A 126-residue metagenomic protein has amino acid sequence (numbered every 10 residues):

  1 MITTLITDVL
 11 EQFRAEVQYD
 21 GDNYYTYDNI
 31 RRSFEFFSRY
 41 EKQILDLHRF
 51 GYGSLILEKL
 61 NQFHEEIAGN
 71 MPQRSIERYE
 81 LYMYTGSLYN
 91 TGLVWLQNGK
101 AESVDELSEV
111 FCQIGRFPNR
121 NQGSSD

Functional and structural regions predicted by a protein language model:
M1-Q18, R31-F34, S38: An amphipathic alpha-helix adjacent to DNA-recognition modules
T3, T7, N23, Y27 (+3 more regions): Short, structured helix-loop boundary elements
L10, R14, S38, E65-A68 (+2 more regions): Short amphipathic alpha-helical interface segments enriched in basic and hydrophobic/aromatic residues, used as
D20, I44-L47, W95, G99 (+1 more regions): Secondary-structure edge/capping motif, primarily at the C-terminal ends of alpha-helices and the immediately following
N23-K42, Y82, N90, D105 (+1 more regions): Amphipathic alpha-helical segments that line or abut small-molecule/effector binding pockets and mediate allosteric
R32, R49-G86, D105, R120: Amphipathic alpha-helical packing segments from all-alpha helical-bundle domains
R78-N98, E102-P118: Hydrophobic alpha-helical segments that form the core of small-molecule binding pockets and/or dimer interfaces
S124-D126: PLP-dependent class I/II
